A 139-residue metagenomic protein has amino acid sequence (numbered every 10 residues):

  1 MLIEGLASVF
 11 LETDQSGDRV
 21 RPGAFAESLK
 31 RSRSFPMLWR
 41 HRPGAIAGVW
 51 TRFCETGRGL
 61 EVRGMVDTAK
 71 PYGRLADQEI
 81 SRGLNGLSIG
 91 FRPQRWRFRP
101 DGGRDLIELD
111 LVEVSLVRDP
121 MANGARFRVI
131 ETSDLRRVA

Functional and structural regions predicted by a protein language model:
M1-F25: N-terminal "first-domain core" detector
L2-E4, L11-E12, R52-A139: Residue microenvironments linked to proteolytic maturation and disulfide-stabilized extracellular modules
S8, R40-R42, M65: Acidic/polar N-terminal loop/beta-strand segments that form early-domain functional surfaces
S16-G17, I46-G48, F98-D101: Short, solvent-exposed polar/charged micro-motifs at secondary-structure junctions
P22-M37: A short, contiguous, amphipathic alpha-helix enriched in charged residues
R33-P43, L87: Short conserved beta-strand and strand-loop elements enriched in small hydrophobics with frequent Asp/Gly
R40-R58: Short, structured beta-strand-loop surface elements
